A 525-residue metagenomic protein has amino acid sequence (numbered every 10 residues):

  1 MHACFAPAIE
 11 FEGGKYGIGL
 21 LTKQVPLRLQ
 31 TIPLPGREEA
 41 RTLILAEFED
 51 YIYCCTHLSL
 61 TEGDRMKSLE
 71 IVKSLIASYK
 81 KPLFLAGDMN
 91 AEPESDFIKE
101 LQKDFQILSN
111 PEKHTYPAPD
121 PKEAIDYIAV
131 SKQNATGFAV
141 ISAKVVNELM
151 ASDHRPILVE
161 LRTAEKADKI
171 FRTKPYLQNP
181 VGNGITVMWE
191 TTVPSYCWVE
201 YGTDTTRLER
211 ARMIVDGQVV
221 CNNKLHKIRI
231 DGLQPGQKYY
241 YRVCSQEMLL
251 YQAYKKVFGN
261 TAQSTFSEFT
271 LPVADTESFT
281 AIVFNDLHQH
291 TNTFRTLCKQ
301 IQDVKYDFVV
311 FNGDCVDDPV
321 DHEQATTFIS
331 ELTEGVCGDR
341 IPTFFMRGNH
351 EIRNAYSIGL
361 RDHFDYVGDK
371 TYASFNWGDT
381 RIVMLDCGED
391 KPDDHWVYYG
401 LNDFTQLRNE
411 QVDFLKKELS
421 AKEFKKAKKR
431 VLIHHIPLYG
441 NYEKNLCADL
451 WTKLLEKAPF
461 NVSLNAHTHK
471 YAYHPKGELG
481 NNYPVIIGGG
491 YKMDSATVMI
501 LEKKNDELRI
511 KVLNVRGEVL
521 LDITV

Functional and structural regions predicted by a protein language model:
M1-Y51, S142-N147, V220, N376: Structured beta-strand-rich core segments of catalytic domains in phosphoester-bond hydrolases
H2-A3, L27, D153-R155, E160-V283 (+3 more regions): Acidic, histidine-bearing metal-coordination/catalytic regions of metal-dependent phosphoesterases
F11-G13, A40, T61-D64, M89-D96 (+9 more regions): Active-site environment of divalent metal-dependent phosphoester hydrolases
E12-R28, D120-F138, L161-A164, D231-L233 (+4 more regions): Conserved beta strand-loop-helix elements of the APE1-like EEP
K15-L20, L27-Q30, C244-E268, E323-S420 (+3 more regions): Extended active-site neighborhood of metal-dependent phosphoesterases/phosphodiesterases
T31-I32, D64, A77-F84, N90-K169 (+1 more regions): Metal-dependent phosphoester-hydrolase catalytic domains
L45-C54, R65-E100, S195-C197, V304-F308 (+3 more regions): His/acidic metal-ligating clusters that form di-metal
I98-P121, I125-V130, H226, N441-D506: Conserved beta-sheet core of the metallophosphoesterase superfamily
